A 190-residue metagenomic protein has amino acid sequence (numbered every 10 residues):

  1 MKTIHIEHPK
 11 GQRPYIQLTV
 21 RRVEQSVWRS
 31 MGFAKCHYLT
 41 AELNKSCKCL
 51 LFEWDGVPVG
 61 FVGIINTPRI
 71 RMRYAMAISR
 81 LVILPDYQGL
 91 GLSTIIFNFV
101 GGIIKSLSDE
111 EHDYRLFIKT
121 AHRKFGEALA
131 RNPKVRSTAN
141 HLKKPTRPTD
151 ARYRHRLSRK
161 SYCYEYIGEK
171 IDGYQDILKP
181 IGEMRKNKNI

Functional and structural regions predicted by a protein language model:
M1-M72, K105-I190: Terminal substrate-recognition subdomain of acyl/acetyltransferases
R29, R73-Y74, G89-S93: Active-site-adjacent loop/helix micro-motif of nuclease/hydrolase catalytic cores
M72-P85: Conserved acetyl-CoA binding element of GNAT-fold acetyltransferases
S79-R80, I95-N98, R115-F117: Hydrophobic/aromatic-rich structural module bridging two neighboring secondary-structure elements via a short loop
I83, G89-K105: Conserved acetyl-CoA-binding loop-helix of GNAT-fold acetyltransferases
